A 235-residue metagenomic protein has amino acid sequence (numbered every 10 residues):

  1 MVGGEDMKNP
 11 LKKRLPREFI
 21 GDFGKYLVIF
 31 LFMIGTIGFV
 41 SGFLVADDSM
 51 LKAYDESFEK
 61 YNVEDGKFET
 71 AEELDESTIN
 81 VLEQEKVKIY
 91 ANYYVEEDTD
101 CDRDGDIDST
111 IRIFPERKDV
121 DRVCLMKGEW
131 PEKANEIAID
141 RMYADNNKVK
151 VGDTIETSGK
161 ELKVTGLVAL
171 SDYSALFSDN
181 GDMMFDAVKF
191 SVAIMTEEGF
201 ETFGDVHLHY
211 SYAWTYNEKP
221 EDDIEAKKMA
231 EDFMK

Functional and structural regions predicted by a protein language model:
V2-K235: Membrane transport/envelope proteins' first extracytoplasmic loop
